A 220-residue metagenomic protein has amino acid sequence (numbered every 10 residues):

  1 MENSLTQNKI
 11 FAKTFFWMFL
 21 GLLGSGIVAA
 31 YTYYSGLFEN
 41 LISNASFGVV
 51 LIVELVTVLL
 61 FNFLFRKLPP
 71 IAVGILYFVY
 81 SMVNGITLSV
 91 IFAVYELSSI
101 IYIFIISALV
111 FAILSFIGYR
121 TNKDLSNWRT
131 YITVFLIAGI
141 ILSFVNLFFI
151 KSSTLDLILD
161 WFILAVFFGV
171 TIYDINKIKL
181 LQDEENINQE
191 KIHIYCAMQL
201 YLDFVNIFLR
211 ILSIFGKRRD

Functional and structural regions predicted by a protein language model:
M1-D220: A hydrophobic alpha-helical transmembrane-helix feature that marks the membrane cores and membrane-interface segments
